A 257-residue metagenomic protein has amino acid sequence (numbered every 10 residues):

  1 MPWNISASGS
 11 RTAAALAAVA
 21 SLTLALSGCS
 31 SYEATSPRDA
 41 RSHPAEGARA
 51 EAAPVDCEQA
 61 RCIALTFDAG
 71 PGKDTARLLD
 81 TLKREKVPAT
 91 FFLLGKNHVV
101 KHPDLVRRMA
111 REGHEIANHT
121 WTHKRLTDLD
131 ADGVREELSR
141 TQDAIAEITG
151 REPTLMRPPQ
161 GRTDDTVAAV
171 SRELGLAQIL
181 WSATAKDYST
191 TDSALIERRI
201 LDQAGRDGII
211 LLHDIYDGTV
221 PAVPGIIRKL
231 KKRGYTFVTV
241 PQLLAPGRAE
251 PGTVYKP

Functional and structural regions predicted by a protein language model:
M1-S27: Sec-dependent bacterial lipoprotein signal peptides
L24-P44: C-terminal region of N-terminal signal peptides and the immediate post-cleavage residues of exported proteins
D39-R125, L129, G133, E137 (+2 more regions): Active-site beta->alpha N-cap acidic-glycine motif
H43, R49-A50, P54-C57, E85 (+2 more regions): C-terminal domain-boundary segment and adjacent tail
A60-C62, E85-T90, R111-E115, R151-T154 (+3 more regions): Loop/turn elements at helix/coil->beta-strand transitions in domains of secreted/extracellular proteins
F67-A69, F92-K96, T120-W121, R157-G161 (+3 more regions): Active-site-proximal beta-strand/loop segments in catalytic clefts of secreted hydrolases
D68, L82, I116-H119, T141 (+6 more regions): Conserved, mostly hydrophobic/aromatic
K124-E152, Q160-R206, T219-P221: Alpha-helical scaffold elements lining the catalytic groove of polysaccharide deacetylases
